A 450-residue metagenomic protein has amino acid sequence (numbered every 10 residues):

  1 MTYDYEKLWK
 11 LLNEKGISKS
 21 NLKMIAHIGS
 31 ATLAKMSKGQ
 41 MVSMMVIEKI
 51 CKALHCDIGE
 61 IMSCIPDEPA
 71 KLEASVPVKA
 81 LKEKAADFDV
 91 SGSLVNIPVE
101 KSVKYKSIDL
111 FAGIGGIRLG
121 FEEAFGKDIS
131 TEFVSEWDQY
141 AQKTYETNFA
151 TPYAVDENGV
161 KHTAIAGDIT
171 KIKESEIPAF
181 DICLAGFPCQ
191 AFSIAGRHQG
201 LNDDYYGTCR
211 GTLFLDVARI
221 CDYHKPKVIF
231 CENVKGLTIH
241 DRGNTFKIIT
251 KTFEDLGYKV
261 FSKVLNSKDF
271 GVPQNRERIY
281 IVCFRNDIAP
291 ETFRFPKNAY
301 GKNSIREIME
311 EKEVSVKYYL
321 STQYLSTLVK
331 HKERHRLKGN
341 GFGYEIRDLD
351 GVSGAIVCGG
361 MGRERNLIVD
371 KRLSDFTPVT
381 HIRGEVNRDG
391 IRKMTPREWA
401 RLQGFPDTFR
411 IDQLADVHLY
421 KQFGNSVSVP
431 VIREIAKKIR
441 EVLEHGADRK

Functional and structural regions predicted by a protein language model:
M1-N21: A short, Lys/Arg-rich alpha-helix, primarily the initiator
T2, M62-K79, E83: Short, charged recognition helix plus adjacent turn of helix-turn-helix-like nucleic-acid-binding domains
G16-K35: Short alpha-helical DNA-recognition segment
A26, M36-S37, M62-I65: DNA major-groove recognition helix of helix-turn-helix
G39-K52: Short, basic-rich loop-to-helix N-cap that marks the start of a DNA-contacting helix
A80-K225, K235-I239, N244-K247: Core alpha/beta nucleotide-donor-binding catalytic domains of modification enzymes
E83, Y324-K450: C-terminal target-recognition/interaction regions appended to catalytic cores
I172-I182, F192-R363, L373-S374: Class I S-adenosyl-L-methionine
